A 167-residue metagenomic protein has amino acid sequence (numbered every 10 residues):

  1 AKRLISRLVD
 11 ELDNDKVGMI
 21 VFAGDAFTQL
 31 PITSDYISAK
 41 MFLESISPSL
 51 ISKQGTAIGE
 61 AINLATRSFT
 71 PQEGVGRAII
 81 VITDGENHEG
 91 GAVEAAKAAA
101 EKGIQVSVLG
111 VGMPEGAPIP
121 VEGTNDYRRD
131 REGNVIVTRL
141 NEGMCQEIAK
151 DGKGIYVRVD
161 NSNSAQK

Functional and structural regions predicted by a protein language model:
A1-R77, G91-E94: Membrane-embedded segments
V17, I104, G154: Short, conserved active-site loop motifs that form the nucleotide-linked donor/cofactor pocket
I20, I80, S107-L109, V157: Hydrophobic/aromatic beta-strand patches that form the interior of the parallel beta-sheet core in alpha/beta enzyme
F22-G24, D84, V111-M113, N161: Cofactor-binding loop segments of dinucleotide-utilizing enzymes, especially the Rossmann-like FAD- and NAD(P)+-binding
A26-Q29, E89, G116, Q166: Generic structural signal for helix capping and beta-alpha/helix-loop junctions
P31, T83, V157-N161: Small/polar loops that bind or transfer phosphate-bearing groups
L50-T56, V75-A78, G85-D151: VWA/integrin I-like adhesion module and closely mimicked acidic/polar interface patches used
N141-K167: Extended, hydrophilic extramembrane loops/domains of integral membrane proteins
